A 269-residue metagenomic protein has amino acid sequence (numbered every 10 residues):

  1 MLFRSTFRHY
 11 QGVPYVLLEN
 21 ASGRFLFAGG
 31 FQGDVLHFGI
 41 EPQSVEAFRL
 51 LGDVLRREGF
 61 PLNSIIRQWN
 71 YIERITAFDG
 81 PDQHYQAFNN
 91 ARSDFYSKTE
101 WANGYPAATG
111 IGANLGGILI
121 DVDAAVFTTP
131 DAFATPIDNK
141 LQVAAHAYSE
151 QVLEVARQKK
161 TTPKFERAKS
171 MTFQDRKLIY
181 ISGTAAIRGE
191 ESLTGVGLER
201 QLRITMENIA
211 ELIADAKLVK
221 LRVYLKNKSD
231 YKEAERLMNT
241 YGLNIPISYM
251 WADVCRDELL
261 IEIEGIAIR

Functional and structural regions predicted by a protein language model:
M1-W69, R74-E211, V219-R269: N-terminal presequence-like segments and the immediate start of the first folded domain
